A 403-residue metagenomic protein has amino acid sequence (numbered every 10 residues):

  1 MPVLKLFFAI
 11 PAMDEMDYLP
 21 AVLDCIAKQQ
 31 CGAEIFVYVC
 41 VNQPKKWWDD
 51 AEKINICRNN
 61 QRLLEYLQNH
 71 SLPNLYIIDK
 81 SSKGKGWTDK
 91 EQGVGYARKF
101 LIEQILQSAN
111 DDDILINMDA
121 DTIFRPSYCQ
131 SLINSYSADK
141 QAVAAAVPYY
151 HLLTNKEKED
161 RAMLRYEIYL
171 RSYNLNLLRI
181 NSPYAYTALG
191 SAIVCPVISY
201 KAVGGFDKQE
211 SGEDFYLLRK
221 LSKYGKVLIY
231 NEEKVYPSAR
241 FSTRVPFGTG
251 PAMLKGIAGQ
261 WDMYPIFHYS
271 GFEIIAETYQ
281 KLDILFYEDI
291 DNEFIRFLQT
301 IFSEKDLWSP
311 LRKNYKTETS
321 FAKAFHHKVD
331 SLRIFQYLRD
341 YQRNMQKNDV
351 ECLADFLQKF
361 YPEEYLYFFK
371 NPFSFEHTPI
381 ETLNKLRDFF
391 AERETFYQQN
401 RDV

Functional and structural regions predicted by a protein language model:
L4-I10, I26, I35-V39: Hydrophobic targeting segments
E15-K28, K45-L63: Short, well-formed alpha-helical segments that are part of the catalytic scaffolds of diverse glycosyltransferases
W48-D112: Active-site-proximal specificity loops/subdomain of glycosyltransferases
D111-D112, D119-S135: Acidic donor-binding/catalytic loop of UDP-sugar-dependent glycosyltransferases, especially processive GT2
S127-L164: Conserved donor NDP-sugar-binding/catalytic core segment of glycosyltransferases
N174-V194: A recurrent flexible, glycine/aromatic-enriched loop bordering the glycosyltransferase active site that acts as
Q209-Y216: Acidic donor-binding loop at a coil-to-helix junction in glycosyltransferase catalytic cores that engages
K255-V403: Terminal low-complexity segments of carbohydrate-biosynthetic enzymes
